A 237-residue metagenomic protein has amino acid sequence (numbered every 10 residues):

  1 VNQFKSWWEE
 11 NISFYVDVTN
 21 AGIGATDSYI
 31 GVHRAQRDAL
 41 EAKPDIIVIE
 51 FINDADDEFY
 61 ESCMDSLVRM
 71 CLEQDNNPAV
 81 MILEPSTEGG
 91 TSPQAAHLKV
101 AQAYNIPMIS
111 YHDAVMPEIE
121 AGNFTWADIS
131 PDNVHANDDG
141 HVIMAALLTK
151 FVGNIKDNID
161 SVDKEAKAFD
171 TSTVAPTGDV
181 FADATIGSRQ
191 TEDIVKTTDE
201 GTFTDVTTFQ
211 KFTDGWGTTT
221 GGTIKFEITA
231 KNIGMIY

Functional and structural regions predicted by a protein language model:
V1, I23-Y29, I52-E58, P78 (+3 more regions): Solvent-exposed loop/turn segments at secondary-structure junctions within structured extracellular/periplasmic domains
V1-A21, R37-K43, G234-M235: Serine-esterase "nucleophile elbow" of acetyl-processing enzymes
E9-S13, Q36, L40-P44, I52 (+3 more regions): Sec-exported extracytoplasmic/periplasmic mature domains
D17-G22, D45-F51, A79-E84, P107-S110: Structural recognition of the beta-strand scaffold that forms the well-ordered cores of secreted hydrolase catalytic
S28-E61: Oxyanion-hole/transition-state-stabilizing segment in secreted/luminal serine hydrolases and related acyltransferases
E50-D54, S62-K99: Active-site segments of SGNH/GDSL-like serine hydrolases that catalyze O-acetyl group transfer/hydrolysis on lipids
A79-E84, S92-I129, V142-K156: Extracellular serine-dependent O-acyl
V142-Y237: Conserved catalytic region of serine esterases and O-acyltransferases that act on ester linkages in lipids
